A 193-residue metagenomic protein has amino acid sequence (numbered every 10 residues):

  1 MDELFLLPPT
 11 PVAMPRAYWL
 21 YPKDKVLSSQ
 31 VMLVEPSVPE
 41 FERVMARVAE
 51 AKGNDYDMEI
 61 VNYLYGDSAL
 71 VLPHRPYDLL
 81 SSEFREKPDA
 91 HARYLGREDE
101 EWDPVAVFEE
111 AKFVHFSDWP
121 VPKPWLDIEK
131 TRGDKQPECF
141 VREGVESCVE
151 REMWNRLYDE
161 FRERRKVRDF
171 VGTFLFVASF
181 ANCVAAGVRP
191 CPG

Functional and structural regions predicted by a protein language model:
M1-V26, V31-V38: GT-A fold catalytic core of metal-dependent nucleotide-sugar glycosyltransferases, centered on the diacidic
E40-F41, V48-G193: A glycosyltransferase accessory/donor-loop signature
